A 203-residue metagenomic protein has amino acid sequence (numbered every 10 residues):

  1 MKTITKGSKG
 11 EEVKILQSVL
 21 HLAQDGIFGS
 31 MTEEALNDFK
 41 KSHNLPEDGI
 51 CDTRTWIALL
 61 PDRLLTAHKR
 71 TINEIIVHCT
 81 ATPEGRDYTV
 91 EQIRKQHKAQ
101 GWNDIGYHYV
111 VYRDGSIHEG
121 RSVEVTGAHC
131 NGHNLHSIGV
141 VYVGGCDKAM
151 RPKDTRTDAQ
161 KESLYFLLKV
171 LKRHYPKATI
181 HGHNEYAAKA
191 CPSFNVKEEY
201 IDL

Functional and structural regions predicted by a protein language model:
K2-G7, L22-Q24, L45, H78-E84 (+1 more regions): Second-shell loop/turn segments in exported
K2-P61: Short acidic, glycine/serine/threonine-rich helix-capping segments at coil-helix boundaries
E12, E34, K41, R54-I76 (+4 more regions): Basic/polar, cationic surfaces and motifs that engage anionic cell-wall and phosphate/carboxylate ligands
E47, G101-H108, Y175-N184: Surface-exposed patches in mature extracellular/periplasmic domains of secreted proteins
I50-D104, H108: Cell wall/extracellular polymer interaction/catalysis modules
A128-G132: Short, surface-exposed beta-strand/loop micro-motifs that present aromatic residues
